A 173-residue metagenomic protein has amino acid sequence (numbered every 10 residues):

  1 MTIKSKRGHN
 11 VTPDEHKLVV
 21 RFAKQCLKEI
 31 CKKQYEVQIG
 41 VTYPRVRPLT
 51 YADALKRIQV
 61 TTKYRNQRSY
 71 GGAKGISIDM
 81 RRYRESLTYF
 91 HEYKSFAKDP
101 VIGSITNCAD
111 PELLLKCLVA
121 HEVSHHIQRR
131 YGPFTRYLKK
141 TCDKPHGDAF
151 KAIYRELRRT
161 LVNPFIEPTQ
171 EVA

Functional and structural regions predicted by a protein language model:
M1-C117, H126-A173: Active-site-proximal or metal-binding-adjacent scaffold patches in catalytic folds
E122: Walker B catalytic acidic pair
